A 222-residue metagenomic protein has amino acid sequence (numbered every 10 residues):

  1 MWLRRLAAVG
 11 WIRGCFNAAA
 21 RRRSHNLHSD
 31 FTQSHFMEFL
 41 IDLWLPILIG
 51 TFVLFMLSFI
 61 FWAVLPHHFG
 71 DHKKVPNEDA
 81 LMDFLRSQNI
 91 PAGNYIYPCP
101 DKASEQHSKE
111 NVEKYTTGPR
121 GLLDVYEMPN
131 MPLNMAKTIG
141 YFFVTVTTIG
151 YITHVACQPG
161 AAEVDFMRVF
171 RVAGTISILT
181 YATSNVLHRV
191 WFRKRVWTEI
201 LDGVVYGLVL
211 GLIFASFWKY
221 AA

Functional and structural regions predicted by a protein language model:
M1-C15, A19-A20: Intrinsic, low-complexity polybasic segments
R5, G10, H25, D30 (+3 more regions): Generic detection of intrinsically disordered/low-complexity segments and helix-coil linkers/edges
W11-G14, R23, H67, Y220: N-terminal low-complexity, intrinsically disordered patches enriched in charged
G14-F36: Short, Lys/Arg-enriched N-terminal segments with co-localized hydrophobic residues within the first ~10-30 amino acids
F36-A222: Juxtamembrane/disordered regions of integral membrane proteins
